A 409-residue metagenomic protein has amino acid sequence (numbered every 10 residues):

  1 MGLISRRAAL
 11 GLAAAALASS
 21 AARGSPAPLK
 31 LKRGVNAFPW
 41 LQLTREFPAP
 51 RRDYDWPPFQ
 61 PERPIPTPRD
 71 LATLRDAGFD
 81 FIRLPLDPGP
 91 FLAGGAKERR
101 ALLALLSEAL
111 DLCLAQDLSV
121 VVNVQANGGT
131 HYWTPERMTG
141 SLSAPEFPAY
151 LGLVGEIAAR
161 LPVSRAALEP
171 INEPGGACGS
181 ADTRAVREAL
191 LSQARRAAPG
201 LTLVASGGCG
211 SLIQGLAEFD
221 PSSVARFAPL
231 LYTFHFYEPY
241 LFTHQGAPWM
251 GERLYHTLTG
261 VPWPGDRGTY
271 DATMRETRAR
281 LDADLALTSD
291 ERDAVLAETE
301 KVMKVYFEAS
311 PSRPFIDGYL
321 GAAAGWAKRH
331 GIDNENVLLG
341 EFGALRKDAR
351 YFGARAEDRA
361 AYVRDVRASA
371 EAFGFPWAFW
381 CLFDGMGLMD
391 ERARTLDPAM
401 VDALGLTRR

Functional and structural regions predicted by a protein language model:
M1-A16: N-terminal secretory signal peptides and thylakoid transit peptides that target proteins across membranes
S20-K30: C-terminal segment of N-terminal export signals and the immediately downstream linker at the start of the mature
P28-T202, G207-A217, F227, M400: Active-site mouth of glycoside hydrolases
E46-F47, F242-G246, A349-R350, M389: Short conserved micro-motifs at the rims of enzyme active sites and ligand-binding pockets
Y132-P145, A247-L258, T395: Aromatic- and acidic-residue-enriched segments that line the glycan-binding/catalytic groove of carbohydrate-active
E136-G140, S180, D348-D358: Short, flexible/disordered intra-domain loops and linkers
P148-S312, G321-L345, A372-F375: Active-site region of glycoside hydrolase catalytic domains
A349-R409: Aromatic-rich peripheral "rim/lid" segments of glycoside hydrolase catalytic domains that contact and position glycan
